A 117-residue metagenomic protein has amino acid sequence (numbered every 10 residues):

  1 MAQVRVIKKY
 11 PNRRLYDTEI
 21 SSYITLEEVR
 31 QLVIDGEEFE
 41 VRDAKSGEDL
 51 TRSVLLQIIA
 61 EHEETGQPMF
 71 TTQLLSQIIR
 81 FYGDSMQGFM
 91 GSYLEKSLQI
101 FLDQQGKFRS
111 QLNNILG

Functional and structural regions predicted by a protein language model:
A2-N12, T18-G117: Amphipathic, low-complexity, repeat-rich surface-exposed segments
